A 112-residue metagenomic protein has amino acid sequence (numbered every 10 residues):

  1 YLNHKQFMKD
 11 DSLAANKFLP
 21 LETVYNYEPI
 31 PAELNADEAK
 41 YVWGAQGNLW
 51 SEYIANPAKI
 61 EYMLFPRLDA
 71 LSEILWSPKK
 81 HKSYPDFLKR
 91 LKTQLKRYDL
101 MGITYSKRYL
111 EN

Functional and structural regions predicted by a protein language model:
Y1-N112: Substrate-binding groove of N-acetylhexosamine-processing glycoside hydrolases
